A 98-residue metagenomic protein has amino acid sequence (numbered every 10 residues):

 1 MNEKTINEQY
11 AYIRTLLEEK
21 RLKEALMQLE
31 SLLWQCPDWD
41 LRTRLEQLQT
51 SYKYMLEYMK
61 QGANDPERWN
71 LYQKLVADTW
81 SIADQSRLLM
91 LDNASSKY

Functional and structural regions predicted by a protein language model:
M1-Y98: Defense-system signaling and execution modules centered on TIR/cGAS-STING-like, death/scaffold domains and their
